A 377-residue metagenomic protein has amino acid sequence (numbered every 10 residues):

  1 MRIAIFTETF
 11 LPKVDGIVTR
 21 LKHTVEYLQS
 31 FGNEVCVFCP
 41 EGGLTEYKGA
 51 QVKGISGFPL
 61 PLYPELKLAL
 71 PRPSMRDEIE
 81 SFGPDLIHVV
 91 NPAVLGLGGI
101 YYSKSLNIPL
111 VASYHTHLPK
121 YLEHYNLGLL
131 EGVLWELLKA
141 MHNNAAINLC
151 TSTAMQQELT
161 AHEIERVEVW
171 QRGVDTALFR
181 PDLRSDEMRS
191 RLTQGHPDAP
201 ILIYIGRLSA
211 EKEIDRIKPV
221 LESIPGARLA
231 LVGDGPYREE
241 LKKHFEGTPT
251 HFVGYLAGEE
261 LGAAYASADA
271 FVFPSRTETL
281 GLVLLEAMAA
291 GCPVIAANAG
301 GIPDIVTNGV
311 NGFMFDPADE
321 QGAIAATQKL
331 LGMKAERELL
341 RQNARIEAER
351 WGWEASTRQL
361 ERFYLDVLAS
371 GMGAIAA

Functional and structural regions predicted by a protein language model:
M1-G54, A355-R358, L365, A376: N-terminal subdomain of nucleotide-sugar transferases
I79, Y255-L256, A263-A268: Short alpha-helical donor nucleotide-sugar binding micro-motif in glycosyltransferases
R191, G195-I224: Conserved donor-binding/catalytic core segment of Leloir-type glycosyltransferases
E239-E259: Nucleotide-activated donor-binding/catalytic signature segment of Leloir-type glycosyltransferases, i.e., the conserved
R276: Aromatic "clamp/platform" in nucleotide-sugar-dependent glycosyltransferases that forms part of the donor/acceptor
P293-A296, V306: Short hydrophobic beta-strand element within catalytic cores of glycosyltransferases and related nucleotide-activated
N308-G309, F313-E320, K329-K334: Conserved acidic donor-binding segment of nucleotide-sugar-dependent glycosyltransferases
G322, E336-R350: A short, well-ordered alpha-helix in the C-terminal region of glycosyltransferases
